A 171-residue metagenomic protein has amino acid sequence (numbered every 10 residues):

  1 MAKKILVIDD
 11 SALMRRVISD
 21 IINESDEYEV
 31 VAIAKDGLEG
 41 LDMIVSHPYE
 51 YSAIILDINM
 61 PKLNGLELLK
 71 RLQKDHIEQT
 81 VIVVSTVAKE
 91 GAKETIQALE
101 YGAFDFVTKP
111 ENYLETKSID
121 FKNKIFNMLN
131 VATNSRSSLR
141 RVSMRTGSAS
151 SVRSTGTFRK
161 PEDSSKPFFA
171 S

Functional and structural regions predicted by a protein language model:
M1-S171: Strand-loop microenvironment adjacent to phosphate/nucleotide-handling motifs in alpha/beta enzyme folds
